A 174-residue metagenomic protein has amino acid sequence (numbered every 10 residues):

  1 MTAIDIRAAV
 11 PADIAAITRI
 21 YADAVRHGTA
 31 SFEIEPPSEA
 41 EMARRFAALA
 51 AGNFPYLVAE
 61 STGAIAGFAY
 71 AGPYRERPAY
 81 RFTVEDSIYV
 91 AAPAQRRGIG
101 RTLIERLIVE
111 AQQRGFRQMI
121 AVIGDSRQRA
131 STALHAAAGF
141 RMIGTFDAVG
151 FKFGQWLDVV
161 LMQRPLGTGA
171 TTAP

Functional and structural regions predicted by a protein language model:
D5-I17: A short beta-loop-alpha structural element at the N-terminal edge of CoA-dependent acyl/N-acetyltransferase catalytic
T18-R45: Conserved GNAT-fold acetyl-CoA-binding loop/helix
P36-P93, I104-E105, E110, P165-G167: Acetyl-CoA-dependent GNAT
Y70-P73, V122-I123, A136, R141-D158: Conserved catalytic-core motifs of GNAT/GCN5-like acyltransferases
F82-V84, A148-P174: C-terminal "cap" of GNAT-fold acetyltransferases
Q95, A121-S131: Conserved beta-strand-loop-alpha-helix junction that forms the acyl-donor binding cleft
R96-A111, A133-A137: Conserved acetyl-CoA-binding loop-helix of GNAT-fold acetyltransferases
A111-I123: Conserved GNAT acetyl-CoA-binding A-motif
